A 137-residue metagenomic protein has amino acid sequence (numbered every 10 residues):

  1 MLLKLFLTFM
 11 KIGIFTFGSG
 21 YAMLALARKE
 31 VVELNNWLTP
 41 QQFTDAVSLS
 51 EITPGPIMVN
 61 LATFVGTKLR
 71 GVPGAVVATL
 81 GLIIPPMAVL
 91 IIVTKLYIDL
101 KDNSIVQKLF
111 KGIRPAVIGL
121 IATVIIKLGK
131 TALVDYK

Functional and structural regions predicted by a protein language model:
M1-S50, F64-K137: Multi-pass membrane proteins that catalyze or facilitate reactions on polyprenyl-/lipid-phosphate substrates and their
N60: Conserved beta-loop-alpha segment that forms the PLP phosphate-binding cup at the N-terminus of a helix
